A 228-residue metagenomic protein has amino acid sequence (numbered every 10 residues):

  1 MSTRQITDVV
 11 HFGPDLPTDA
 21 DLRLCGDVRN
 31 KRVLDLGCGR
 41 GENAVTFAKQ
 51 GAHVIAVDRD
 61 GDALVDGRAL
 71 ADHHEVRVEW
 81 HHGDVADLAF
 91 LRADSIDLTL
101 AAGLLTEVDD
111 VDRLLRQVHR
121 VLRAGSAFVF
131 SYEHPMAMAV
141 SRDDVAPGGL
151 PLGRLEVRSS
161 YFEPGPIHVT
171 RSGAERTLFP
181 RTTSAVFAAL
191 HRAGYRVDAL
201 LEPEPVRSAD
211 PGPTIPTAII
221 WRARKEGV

Functional and structural regions predicted by a protein language model:
M1-R29, E42-T46, D66, L70: Conserved class I S-adenosyl-L-methionine
K31-G39: Conserved class I S-adenosyl-L-methionine
D60-D62: Conserved SAM/SAH-binding beta-strand->alpha-helix loop
H74-F90: Conserved SAM-binding strand-loop segment of SAM-dependent methyltransferases
D97-V111: A short SAM/SAH-binding and catalytic strip from SAM-dependent methyltransferases
D112-A127: A short glycine-rich, Lys/Arg-flanked "PGG" loop and its adjoining helix->strand segment in the class I
A127-P164: Conserved class I S-adenosyl-L-methionine
T177-L200: Short alpha-helix
